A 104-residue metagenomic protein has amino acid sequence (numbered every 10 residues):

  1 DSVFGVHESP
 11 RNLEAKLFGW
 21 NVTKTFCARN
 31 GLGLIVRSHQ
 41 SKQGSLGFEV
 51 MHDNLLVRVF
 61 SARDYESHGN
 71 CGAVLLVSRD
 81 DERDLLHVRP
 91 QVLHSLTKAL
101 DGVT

Functional and structural regions predicted by a protein language model:
D1-T104: Feature recognizes metal-dependent phosphohydrolase scaffolds
